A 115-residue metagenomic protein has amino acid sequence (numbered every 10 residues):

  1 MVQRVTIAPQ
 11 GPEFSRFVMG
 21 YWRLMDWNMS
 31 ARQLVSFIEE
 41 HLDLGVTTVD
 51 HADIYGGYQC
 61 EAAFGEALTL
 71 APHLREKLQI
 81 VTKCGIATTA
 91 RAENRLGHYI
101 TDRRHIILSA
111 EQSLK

Functional and structural regions predicted by a protein language model:
M1-Q79: N-terminal binding-site loop/beta-alpha segment at the start of enzyme catalytic domains that lines or forms
M25, R32, D43, R91-K115: Glycine/proline-rich, positively charged, aromatic-decorated active-site loop/lid region on the catalytic face
E76-T89: A short, structured active-site edge motif that brings together acidic residues
